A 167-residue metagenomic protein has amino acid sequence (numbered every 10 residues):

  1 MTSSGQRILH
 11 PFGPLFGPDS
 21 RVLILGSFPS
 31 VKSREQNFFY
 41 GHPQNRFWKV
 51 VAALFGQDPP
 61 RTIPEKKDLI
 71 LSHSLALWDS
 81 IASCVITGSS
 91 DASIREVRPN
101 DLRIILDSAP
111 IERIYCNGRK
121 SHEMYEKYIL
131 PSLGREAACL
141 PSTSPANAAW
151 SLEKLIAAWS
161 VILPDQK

Functional and structural regions predicted by a protein language model:
M1-D19, P43, S90-R103, E126-K167: C-terminal capping/extension of enzyme domains
R21-S27: Short, hydrophobic/glycine-enriched beta-strand segments
S27, D79-A82, S142: Short loop/turn segments at strand-loop or loop-helix junctions that form parts of catalytic or ligand-binding pockets
V31-R34, V85-G88, H122-Y125, P145-A149: Short catalytic/ligand-binding loop motif for oxyanion handling, primarily in non-cytosolic enzymes, centered on
K32-S93: Short, surface-exposed acidic-centric catalytic microdomains
P59-P60, E123, G134: Short polar/charged helix/loop
S72-K120: Internal catalytic-core helix/loop-beta-alpha segment that presents or stabilizes conserved functional determinants
